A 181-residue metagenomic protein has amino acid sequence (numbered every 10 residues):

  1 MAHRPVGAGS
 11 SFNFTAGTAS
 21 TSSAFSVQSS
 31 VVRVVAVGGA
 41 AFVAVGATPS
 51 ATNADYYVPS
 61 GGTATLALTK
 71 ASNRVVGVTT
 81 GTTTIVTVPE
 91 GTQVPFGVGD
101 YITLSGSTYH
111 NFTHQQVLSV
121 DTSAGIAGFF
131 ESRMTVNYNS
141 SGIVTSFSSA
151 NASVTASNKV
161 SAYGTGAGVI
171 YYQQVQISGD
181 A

Functional and structural regions predicted by a protein language model:
M1-T21, F147, Q173-A181: Short, intrinsically disordered N-terminal pre-domain segments
A8-Q28, P49-S50, G81-G91, Y109: Surface-exposed ligand/attachment interfaces on beta-rich extracellular proteins
S10-F12, A51-K70: Intrinsically disordered, low-complexity Pro/Gly/Ser/Thr-rich segments with frequent PxxP/GP/PP motifs and embedded
S29, V35-F42, G91-G97: Short proline/glycine-enriched turn/loop motifs at strand-loop junctions of beta-rich domains
R33-G38, A162-G166: Asparagine-centered strand-capping/turn motif at beta-strand->loop junctions
V37-D55: Short, surface-exposed beta-strand/strand-loop-strand elements in extracellular ectodomains
L68-V98, T103-V175, G179-A181: Small/polar beta-strand repeat architecture
